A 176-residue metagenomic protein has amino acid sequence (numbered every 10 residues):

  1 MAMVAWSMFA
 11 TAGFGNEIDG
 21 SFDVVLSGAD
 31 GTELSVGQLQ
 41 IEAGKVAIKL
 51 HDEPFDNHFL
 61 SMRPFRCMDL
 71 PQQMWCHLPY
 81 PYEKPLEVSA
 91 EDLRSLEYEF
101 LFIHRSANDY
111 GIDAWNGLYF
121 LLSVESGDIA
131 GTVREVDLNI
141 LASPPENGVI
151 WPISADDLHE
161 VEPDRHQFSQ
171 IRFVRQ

Functional and structural regions predicted by a protein language model:
M1-M3: Sec-dependent N-terminal signal peptides
S7-A12: N-terminal signal peptide c-region/cleavage motif recognized by signal peptidases
F14-N16: ATP-dependent carboxylate-amine ligase
I18-F120, V124, T132-R134, N139-Q176: Central antiparallel beta-sheet cores of small beta-barrel/beta-sandwich binding domains
